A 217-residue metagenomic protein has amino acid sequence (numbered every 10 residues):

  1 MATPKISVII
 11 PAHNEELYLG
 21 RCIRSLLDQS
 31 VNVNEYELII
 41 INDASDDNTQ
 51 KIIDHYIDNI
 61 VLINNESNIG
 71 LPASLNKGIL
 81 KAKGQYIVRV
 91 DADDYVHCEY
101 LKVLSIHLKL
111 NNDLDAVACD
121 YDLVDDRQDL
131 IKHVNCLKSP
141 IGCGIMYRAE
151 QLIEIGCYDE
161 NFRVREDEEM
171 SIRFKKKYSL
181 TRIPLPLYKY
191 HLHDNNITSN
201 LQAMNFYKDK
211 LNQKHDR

Functional and structural regions predicted by a protein language model:
M1-S25: N-proximal low-complexity "stem/linker" segments adjacent to membrane-targeting elements
P4-S7, E37, E169: Cell-envelope/extracellular polymer assembly enzymes that use nucleotide-activated donors
R24-E35: Short, acidic, metal-binding catalytic loop of nucleotide-sugar glycosyltransferases
N42-K51, S67, D91: A conserved acidic beta->alpha catalytic loop
N65-A82: Glycine-rich, basic loop-to-helix element that forms the pyrophosphate-binding segment of sugar-nucleotide handling
I87: Short aromatic/hydrophobic "clamp" motif used to bind/position activated sugar donors
E99-I131: Conserved donor NDP-sugar-binding/catalytic core segment of glycosyltransferases
K132-K210: Conserved nucleotide-sugar donor-binding catalytic segment
